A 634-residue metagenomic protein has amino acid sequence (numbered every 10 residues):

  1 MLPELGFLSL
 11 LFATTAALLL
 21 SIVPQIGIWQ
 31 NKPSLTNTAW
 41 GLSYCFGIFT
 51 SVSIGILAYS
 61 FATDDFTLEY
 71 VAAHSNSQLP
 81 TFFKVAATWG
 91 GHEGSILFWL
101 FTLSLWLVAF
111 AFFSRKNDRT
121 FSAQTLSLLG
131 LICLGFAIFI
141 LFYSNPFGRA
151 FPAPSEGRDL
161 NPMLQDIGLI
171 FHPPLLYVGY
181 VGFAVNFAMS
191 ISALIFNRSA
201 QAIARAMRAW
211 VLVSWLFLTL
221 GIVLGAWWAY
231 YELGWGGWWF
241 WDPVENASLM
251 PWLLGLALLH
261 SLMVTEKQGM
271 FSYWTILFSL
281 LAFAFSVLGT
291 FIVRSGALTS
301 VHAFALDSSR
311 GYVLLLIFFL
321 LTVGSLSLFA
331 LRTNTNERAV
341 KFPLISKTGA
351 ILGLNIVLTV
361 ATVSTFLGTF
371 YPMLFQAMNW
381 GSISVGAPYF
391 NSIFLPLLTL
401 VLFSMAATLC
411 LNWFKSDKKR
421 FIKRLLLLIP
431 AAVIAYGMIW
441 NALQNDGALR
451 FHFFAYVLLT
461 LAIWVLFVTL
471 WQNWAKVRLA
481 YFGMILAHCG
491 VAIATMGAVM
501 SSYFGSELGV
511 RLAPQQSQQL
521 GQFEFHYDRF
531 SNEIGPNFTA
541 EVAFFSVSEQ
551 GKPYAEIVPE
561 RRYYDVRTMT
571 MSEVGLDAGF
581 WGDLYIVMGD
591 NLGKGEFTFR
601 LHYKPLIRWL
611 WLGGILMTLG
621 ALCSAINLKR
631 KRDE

Functional and structural regions predicted by a protein language model:
M1-N31, T50-V52, F66, P243-L253 (+5 more regions): Contiguous transmembrane helix-bundle modules in multi-pass membrane proteins
M1-S9, K32-T36, Y59-E93, N145-P173 (+9 more regions): Membrane-interface interhelical loops and short amphipathic "cap" helices that link adjacent transmembrane segments
L2-V85, E93-V108, R115-S122, G135-P146: Extended, highly charged clamp/arch subdomains and adjacent linkers that form or line substrate-binding channels
L11-I22, S95-A150, P154-A226, G234: A conserved hydrophobic secondary-structure block that centers on an alpha-helix together with its immediately flanking
W29-T50, A109-C133, I195-L216, W241 (+5 more regions): Membrane-interfacial loop-to-helix junctions in multi-pass inner-membrane proteins
T50-A72, S77, A86-A111, L141-G148 (+5 more regions): Transmembrane-helix bundle segments that line or gate the permeation/cavity pathway in multi-pass membrane proteins
G509-R600: Soluble non-transmembrane domains of integral membrane proteins
